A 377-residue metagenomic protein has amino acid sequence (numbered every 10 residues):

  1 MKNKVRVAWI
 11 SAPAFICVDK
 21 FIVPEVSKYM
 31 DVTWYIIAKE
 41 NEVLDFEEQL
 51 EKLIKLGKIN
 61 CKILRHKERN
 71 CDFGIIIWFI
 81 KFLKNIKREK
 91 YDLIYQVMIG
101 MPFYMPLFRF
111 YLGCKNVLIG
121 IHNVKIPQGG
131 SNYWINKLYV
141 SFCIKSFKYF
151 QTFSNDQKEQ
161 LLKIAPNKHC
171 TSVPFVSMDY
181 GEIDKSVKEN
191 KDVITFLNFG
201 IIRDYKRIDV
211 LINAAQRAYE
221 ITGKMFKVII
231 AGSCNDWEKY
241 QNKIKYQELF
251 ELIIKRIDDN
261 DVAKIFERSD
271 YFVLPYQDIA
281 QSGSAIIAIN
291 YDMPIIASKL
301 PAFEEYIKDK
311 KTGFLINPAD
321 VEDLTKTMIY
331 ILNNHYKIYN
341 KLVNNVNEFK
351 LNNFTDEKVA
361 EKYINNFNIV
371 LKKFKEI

Functional and structural regions predicted by a protein language model:
A8-S11, E68-G74, F82-F103, Y149: Short N-terminal targeting/anchoring amphipathic segment
I16-C17, W78-F79, I94-C114, A280: An aromatic- and histidine-rich active-site surface loop
K145-I183: Donor nucleotide-sugar binding/catalytic pocket of nucleotide-sugar-dependent glycosyltransferases
E189-K206, I212-A215: Conserved donor-binding/catalytic core segment of Leloir-type glycosyltransferases
K239-A263: Nucleotide-activated donor-binding/catalytic signature segment of Leloir-type glycosyltransferases, i.e., the conserved
K264-A280, M293: Acidic donor-binding loop of glycosyltransferase active sites
D309-K310, F314-V321, M328-Y336: Conserved acidic donor-binding segment of nucleotide-sugar-dependent glycosyltransferases
K337-N353, K362-N365: A short, well-ordered alpha-helix in the C-terminal region of glycosyltransferases
